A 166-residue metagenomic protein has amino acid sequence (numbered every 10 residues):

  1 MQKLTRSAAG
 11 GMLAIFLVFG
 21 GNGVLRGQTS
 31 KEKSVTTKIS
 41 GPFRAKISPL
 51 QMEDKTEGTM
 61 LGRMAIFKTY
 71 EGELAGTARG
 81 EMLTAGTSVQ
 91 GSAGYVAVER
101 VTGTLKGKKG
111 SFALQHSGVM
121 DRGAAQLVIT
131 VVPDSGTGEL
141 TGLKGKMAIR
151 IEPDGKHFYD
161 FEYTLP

Functional and structural regions predicted by a protein language model:
M1-M12: Bacterial N-terminal signal peptides that target proteins for export
G10-G20: Bacterial N-terminal signal peptides
G21-T29: Signal peptide processing junction and immediate N-terminal pro/mature segment of secreted/exported proteins
Q28-P166: Beta-strand-enriched cores of mature, soluble protein domains
